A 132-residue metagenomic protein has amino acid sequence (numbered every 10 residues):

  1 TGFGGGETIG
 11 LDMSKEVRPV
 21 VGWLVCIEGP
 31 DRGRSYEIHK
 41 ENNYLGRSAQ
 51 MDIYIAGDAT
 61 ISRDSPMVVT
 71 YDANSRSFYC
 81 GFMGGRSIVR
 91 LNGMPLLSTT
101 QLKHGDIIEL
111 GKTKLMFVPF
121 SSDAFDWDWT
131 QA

Functional and structural regions predicted by a protein language model:
T1-D58, S122-A132: Intrinsically disordered, low-complexity acidic Ser/Thr-rich regulatory segments
K40-E109: Forkhead-associated
L115-S121: Edge beta-strands of extracellular beta-sandwich domains
